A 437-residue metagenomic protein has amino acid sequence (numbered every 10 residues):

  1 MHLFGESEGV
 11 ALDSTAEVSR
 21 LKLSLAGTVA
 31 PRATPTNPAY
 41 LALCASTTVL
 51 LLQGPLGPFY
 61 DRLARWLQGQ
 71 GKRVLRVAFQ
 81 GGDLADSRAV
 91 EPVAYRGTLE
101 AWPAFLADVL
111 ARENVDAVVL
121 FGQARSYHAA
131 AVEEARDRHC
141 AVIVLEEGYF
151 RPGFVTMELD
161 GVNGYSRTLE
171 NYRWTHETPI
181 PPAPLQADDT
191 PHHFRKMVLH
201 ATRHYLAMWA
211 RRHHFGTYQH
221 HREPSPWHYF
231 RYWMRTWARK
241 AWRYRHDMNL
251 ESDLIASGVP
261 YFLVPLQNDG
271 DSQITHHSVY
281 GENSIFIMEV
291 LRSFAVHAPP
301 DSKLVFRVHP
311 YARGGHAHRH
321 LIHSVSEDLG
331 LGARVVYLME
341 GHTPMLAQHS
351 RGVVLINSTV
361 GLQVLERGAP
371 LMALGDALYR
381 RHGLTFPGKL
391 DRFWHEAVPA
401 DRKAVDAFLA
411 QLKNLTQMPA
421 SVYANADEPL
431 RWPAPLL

Functional and structural regions predicted by a protein language model:
M1-G9, D13-Q80: N-terminal subdomain of nucleotide-sugar transferases
T48, D116-A117, Y261, K303 (+1 more regions): Structural motif
P58-D61, F79-W174, G361: Active-site and donor-binding regions of nucleotide-sugar-utilizing enzymes
G97-A111, G315-V360, E366: Donor nucleotide-activated moiety binding/catalytic core segment of transferases that use nucleotide-activated donors
L120-A129, M339-T385: A donor-sugar binding/catalytic signature common to diverse glycosyltransferases and related nucleotide-sugar
A141-W242: Catalytic core of nucleotide-activated saccharide and alditol-phosphate transferases
L169-R212, G383-L437: Leloir-type glycosyltransferase catalytic cores
F215-L321: Conserved catalytic-core segment of nucleotide-activated headgroup transferases in glycan assembly
